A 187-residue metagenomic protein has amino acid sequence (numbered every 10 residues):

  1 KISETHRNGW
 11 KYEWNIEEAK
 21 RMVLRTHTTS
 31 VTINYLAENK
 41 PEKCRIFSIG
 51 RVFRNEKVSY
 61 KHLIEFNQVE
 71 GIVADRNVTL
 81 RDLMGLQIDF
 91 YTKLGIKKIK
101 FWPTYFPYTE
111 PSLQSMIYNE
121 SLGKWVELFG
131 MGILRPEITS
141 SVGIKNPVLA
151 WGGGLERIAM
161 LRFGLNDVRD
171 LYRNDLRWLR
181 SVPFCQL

Functional and structural regions predicted by a protein language model:
K1-L187: TRNA-recognition modules of translation machinery and tRNA-sensing kinases, especially anticodon-binding
